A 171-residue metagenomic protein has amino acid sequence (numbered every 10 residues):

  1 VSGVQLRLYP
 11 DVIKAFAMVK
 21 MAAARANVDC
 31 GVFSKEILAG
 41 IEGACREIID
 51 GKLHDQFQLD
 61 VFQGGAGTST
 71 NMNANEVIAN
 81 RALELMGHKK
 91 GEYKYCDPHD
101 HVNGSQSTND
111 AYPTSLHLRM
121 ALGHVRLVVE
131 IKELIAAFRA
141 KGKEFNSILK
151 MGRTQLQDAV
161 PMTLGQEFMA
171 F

Functional and structural regions predicted by a protein language model:
V1-F171: Conserved, well-structured ligand/cofactor-binding cores
